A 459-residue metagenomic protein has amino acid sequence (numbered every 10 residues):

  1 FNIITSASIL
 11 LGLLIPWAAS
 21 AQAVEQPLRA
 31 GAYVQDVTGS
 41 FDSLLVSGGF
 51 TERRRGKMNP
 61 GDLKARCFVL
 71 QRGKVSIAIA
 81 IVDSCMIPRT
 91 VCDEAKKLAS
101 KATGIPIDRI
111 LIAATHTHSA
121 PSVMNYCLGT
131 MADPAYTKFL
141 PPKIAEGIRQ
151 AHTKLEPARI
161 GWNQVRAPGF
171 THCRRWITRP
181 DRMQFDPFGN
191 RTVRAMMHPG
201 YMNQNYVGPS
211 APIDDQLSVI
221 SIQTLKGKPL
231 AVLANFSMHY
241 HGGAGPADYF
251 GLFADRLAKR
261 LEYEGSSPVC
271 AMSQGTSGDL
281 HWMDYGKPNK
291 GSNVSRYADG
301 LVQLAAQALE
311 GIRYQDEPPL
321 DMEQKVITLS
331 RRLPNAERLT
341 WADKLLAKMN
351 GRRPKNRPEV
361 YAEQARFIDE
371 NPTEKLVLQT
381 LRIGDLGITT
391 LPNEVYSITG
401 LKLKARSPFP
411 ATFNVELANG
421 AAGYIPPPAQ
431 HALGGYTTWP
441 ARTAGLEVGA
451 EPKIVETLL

Functional and structural regions predicted by a protein language model:
T5-P16: Bacterial N-terminal signal peptides
Q22-P268, S273-T276, Y285-D299, L309 (+1 more regions): Conserved beta-alpha junction segments in alpha/beta enzyme cores
